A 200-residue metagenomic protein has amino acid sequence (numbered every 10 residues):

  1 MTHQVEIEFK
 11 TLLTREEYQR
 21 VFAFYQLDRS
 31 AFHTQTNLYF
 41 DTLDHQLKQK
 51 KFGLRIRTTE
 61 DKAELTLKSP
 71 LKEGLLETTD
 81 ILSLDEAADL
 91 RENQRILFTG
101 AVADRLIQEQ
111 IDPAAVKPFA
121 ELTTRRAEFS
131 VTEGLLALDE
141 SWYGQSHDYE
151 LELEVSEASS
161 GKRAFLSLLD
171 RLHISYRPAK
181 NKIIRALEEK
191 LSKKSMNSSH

Functional and structural regions predicted by a protein language model:
M1-H200: Phosphate-end processing signature that detects enzymes handling 5′-triphosphorylated RNA and polyphosphate
